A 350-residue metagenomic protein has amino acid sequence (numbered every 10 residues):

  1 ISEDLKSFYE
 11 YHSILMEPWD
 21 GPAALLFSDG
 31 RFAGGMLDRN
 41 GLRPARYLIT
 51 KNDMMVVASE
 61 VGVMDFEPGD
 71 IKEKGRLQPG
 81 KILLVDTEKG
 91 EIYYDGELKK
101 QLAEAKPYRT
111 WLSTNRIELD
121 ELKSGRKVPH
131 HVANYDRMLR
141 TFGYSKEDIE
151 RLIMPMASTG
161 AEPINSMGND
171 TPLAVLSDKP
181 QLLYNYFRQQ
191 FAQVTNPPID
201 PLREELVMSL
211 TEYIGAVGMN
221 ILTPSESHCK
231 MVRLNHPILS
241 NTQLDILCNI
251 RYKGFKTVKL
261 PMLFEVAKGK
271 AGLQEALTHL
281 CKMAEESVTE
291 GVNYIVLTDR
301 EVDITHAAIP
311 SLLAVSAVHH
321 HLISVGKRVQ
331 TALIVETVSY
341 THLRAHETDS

Functional and structural regions predicted by a protein language model:
I1-E226, S240, C248-R251: Conserved short alpha-helical segments that host acidic/polar catalytic motifs at enzyme active sites
S28-D29, V335-T337: Short His-Asn-centered micro-motif
G62, E265-V266, S339-Y340: Short acidic loop-to-helix transition motifs that present clustered carboxylates
P68, G326-K327: Active-site phosphate-binding and catalytic loops of NTP-dependent enzymes
E88, R300-V302, V338: Short, ordered loop/turn segments at secondary-structure junctions
L173-I323: Non-catalytic terminal/interface segments that mediate subunit docking, oligomerization, and allosteric communication
K327-E336: Short beta-strand/loop segments at the ligand-binding rim of alpha/beta enzyme cores
T341-D349: Conserved small/polar residues in nucleotide/adenosyl-binding loops
